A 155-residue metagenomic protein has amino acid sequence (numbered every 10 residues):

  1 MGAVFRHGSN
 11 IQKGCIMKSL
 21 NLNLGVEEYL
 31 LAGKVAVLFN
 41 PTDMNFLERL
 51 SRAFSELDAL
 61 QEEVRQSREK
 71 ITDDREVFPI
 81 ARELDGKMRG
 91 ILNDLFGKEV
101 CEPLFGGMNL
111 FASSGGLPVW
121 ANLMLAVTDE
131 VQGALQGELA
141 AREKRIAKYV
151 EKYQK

Functional and structural regions predicted by a protein language model:
M1-N23, K144-K155: Glycine- and charge-rich intrinsically disordered segments
H7, K13-D74: Short N-terminal mixed-charge amphipathic segments
E56-A59, K87, A126: Charged, amphipathic alpha-helical oligomerization/scaffolding segments
R68-R82, G106-F111: Short, surface-exposed loop/turn segments at secondary-structure junctions
A81-R89: Short amphipathic alpha-helical coiled-coil/interface segments
K98-K155: C-terminal charged interaction modules
